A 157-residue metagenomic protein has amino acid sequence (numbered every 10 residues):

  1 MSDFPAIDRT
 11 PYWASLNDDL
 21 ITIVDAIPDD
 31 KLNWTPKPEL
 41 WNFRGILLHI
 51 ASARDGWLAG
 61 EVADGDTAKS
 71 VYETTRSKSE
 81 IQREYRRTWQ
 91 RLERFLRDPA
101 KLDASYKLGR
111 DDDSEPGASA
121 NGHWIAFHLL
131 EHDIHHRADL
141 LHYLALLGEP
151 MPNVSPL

Functional and structural regions predicted by a protein language model:
M1-W13: Extreme N-terminal tail/first-helix region
F4-A6, K78, W124-A126: A short, structure-level motif marking secondary-structure boundaries and short turns
T10-I21, D29-E73, D111-L157: Short, contiguous alpha-helical
I27, I50-A53, T88, P99: Alpha-helix boundary/capping residues
A59-P99: Helix-adjacent hinge/juxtasegments
R97-E115: Acidic catalytic patch
